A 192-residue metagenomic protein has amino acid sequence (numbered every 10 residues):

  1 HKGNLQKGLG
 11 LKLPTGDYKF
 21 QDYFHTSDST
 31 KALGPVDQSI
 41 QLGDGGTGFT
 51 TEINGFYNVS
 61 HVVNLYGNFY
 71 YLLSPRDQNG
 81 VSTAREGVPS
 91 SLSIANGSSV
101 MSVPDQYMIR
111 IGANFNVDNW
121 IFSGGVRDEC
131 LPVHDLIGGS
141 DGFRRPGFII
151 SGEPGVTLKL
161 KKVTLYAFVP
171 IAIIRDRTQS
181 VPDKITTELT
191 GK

Functional and structural regions predicted by a protein language model:
H1-L5, Y18-F20, H61-V62, N116-W120 (+2 more regions): Short loop/turn motifs that connect adjacent beta-strands in outer-membrane beta-barrel proteins
H1-T47: Hydrophobic alpha-helical segments and helix pairs
G3-L9, F49, L65-F69, I109 (+2 more regions): Transmembrane beta-strands of outer-membrane beta-barrel proteins
G8-Q21, N58, Y70-R76, R127-L131 (+1 more regions): Short glycine-rich beta-strand segments
A32-V36, F56, S93-I94, L136: General secondary-structure edge motif
S39-G43, I53-N54, S98-M101, I111: Short helix-to-loop capping/linker segments positioned immediately adjacent to catalytic or ligand/cofactor-binding
L42-E86: Hydrophobic, aromatic-enriched interface-forming segments
D77-K192: Outer membrane beta-barrel transmembrane domains
